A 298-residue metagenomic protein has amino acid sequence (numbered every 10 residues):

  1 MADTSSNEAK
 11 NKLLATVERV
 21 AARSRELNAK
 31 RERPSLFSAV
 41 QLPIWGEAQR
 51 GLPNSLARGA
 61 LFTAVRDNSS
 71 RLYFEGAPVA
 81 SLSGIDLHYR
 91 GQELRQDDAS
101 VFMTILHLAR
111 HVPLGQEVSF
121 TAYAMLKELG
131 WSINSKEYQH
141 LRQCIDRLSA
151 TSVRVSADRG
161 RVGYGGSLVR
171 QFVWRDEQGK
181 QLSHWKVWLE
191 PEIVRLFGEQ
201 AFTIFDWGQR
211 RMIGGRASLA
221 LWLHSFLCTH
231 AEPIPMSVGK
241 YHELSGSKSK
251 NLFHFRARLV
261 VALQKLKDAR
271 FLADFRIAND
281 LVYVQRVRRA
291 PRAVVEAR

Functional and structural regions predicted by a protein language model:
M1-R298: Charged, alpha-helix-forming regions
